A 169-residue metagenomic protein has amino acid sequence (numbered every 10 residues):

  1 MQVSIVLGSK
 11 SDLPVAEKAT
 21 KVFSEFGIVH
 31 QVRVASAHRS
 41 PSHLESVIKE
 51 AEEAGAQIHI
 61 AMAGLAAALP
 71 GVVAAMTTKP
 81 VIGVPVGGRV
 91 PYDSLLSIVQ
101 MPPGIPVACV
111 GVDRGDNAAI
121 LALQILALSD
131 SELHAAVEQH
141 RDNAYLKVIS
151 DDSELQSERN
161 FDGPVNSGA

Functional and structural regions predicted by a protein language model:
M1-Q2, F26-V29, A54-Q57, T77-P80 (+1 more regions): Short coil/turn connectors at secondary-structure junctions
M1-R39: Glycine-rich phosphate/diphosphate-binding loop of Rossmann-like nucleotide-binding domains
Q2, L7-P14, K18, Y92-A169: C-terminal binding/interaction regions
A19-E25, K49, A75-T78, Q124-L126: Short, solvent-exposed amphipathic alpha-helical segments in soluble enzyme and RNA/protein-processing domains
H30-A54: N-terminal beta-loop-helix "entrance" segment that forms/cooperates in small-molecule cofactor or anionic ligand
A37-P41, A66-A68, P91: Short acidic loop-to-helix transition motifs that present clustered carboxylates
V47-P85: Glycine-rich phosphate-binding loop
V86-V90: Short, acidic/turn-prone active-site loops that include or flank metal/cofactor- and phosphate-binding residues
